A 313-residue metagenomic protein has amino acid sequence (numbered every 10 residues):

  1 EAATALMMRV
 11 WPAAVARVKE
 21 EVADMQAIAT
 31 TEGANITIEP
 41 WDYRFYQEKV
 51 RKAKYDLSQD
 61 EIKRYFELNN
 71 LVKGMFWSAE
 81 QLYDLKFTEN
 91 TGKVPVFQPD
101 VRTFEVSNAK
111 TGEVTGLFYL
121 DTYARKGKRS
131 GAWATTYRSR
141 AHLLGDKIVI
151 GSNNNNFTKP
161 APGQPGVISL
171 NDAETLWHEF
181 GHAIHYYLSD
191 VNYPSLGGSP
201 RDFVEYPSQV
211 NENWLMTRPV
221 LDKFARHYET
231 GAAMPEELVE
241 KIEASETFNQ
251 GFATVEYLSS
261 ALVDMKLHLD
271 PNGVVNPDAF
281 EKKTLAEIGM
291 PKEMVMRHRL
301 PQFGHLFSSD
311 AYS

Functional and structural regions predicted by a protein language model:
E1-N156, N213-L262, K266, P277-F280 (+1 more regions): Active-site-proximal, well-structured secondary-structure segments within enzyme catalytic domains
I62-L68, A161-S169, L196-G197, E246-Q250 (+2 more regions): Active-site rim elements
A79, K159, V167-Y187, S208: Active-site recognition of the HExxH zinc-binding catalytic motif
N90-P95, G197-G198, F303: Short, solvent-exposed loop/turn elements at beta->coil junctions and helix N-caps that rim active or binding pockets
V94-Q98, F180, P200: A short beta-turn/loop motif at secondary-structure boundaries
W177, G251-D270, E287, P291-M296 (+1 more regions): C-terminal substrate/ligand-recognition segments
G181-V191, T217-D222: Long, well-ordered alpha-helical segments
L188-N211, M216: The catalytic-center signature of Zn2+-dependent metalloproteases
